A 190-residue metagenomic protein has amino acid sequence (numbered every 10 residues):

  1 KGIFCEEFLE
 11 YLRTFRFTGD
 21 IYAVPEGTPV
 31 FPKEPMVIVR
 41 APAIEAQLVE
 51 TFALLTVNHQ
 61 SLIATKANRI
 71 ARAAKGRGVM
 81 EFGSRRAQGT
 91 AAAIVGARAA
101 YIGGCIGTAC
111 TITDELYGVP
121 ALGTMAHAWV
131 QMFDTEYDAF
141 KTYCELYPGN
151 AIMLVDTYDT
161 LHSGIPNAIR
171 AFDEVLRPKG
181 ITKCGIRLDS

Functional and structural regions predicted by a protein language model:
I3, L9-T18, G27-F31, V37-S190: Buried, small/hydrophobic-residue-enriched core segments of structured protein domains
